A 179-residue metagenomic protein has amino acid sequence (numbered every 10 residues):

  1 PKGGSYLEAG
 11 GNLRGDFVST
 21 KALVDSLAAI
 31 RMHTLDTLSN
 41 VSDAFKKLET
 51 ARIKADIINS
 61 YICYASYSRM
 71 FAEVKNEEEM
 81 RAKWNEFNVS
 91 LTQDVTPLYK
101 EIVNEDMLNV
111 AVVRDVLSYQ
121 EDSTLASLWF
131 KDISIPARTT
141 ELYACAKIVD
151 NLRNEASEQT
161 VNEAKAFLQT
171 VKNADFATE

Functional and structural regions predicted by a protein language model:
P1-E179: Oxidative protein folding and maturation machinery
